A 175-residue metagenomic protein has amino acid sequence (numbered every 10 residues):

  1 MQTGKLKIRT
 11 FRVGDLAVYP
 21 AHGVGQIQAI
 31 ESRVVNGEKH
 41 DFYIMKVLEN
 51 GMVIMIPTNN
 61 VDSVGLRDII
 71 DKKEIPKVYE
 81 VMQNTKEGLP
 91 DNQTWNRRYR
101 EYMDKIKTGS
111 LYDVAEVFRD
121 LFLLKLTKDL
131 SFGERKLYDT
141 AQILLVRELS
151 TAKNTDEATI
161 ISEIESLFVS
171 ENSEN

Functional and structural regions predicted by a protein language model:
M1-V13: Mixed-charge, Lys/Arg-rich low-complexity intrinsically disordered regions
G25-I27: Conserved hydrophobic positions within beta-strands
A29-E31: A residue-level detector for short acidic-glycine micro-motifs
R33-I44: Short, solvent-exposed secondary-structure boundary/capping segments
K46, N50-N59: A short macromolecule-binding patch
N59, S63-N175: Charge/polar-rich, low-complexity and marginally structured segments
